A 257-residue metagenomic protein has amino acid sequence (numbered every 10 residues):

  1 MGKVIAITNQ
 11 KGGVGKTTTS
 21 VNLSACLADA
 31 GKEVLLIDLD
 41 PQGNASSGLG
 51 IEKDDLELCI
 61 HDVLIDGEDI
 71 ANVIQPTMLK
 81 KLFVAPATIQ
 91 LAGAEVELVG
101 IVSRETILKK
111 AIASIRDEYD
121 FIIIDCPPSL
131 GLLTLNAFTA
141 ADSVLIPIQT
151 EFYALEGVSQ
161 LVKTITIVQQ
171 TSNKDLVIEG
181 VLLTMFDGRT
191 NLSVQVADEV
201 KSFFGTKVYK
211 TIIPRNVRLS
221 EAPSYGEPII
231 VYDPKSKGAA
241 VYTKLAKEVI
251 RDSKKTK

Functional and structural regions predicted by a protein language model:
M1-K257: P-loop NTP-binding core
